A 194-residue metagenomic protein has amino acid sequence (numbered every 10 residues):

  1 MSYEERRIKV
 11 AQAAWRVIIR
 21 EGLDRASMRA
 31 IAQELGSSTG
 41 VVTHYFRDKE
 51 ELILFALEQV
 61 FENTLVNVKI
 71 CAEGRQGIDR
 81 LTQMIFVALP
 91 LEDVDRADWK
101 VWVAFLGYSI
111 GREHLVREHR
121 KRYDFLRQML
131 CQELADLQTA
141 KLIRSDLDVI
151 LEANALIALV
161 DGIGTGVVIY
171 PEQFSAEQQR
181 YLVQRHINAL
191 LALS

Functional and structural regions predicted by a protein language model:
M1-E5: N-terminal intrinsically disordered/low-complexity leader segments
K9, A13-F55: Helix-turn-helix
R20-D24, D95, A140: Short coil/turn segments at alpha/beta junctions that flank glycine-rich nucleotide-binding fingerprints
F55, K69-D98, V149-L156, R180: Hydrophobic alpha-helical connector segments
E58-T64: Short, basic, alpha-helical segments at the C-terminal edge of helix-turn-helix-like DNA-binding modules
F86-C131: Short secondary-structure transition hinges
H114-R120, D124, Q138-I187, S194: Hydrophobic/aromatic-rich alpha-helical bundle segments in the mid-to-C-terminal region
